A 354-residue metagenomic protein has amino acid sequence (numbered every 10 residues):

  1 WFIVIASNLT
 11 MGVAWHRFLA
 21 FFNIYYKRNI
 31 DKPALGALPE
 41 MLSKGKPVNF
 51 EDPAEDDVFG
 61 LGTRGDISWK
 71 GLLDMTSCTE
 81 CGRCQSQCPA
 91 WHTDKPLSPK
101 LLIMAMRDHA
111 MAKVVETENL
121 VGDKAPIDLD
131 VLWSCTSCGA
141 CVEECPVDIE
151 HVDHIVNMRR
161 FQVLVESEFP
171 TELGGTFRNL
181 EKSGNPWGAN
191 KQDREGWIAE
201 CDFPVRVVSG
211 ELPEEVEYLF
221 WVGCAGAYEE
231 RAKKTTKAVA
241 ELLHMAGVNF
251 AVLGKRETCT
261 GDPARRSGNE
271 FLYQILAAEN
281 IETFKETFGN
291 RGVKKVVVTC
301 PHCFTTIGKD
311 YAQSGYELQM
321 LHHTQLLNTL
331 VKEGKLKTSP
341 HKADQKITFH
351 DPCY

Functional and structural regions predicted by a protein language model:
W1-E55, G60-L61: Membrane-embedded alpha-helical bundles of multi-pass integral membrane proteins
K32, V239-L243, Q313-Q319: A short alpha->loop->secondary-structure connector
A37-K70, M104-A125, K346: Short, charged low-complexity linear segments at domain edges
D66-M75, L97-I103, A110-T306, D310-Y311 (+1 more regions): Iron-sulfur-cluster electron-transfer modules
C78-C84, C88, C141, C145: The canonical Cys-X-X-Cys-His
V222, C300, H322-T324, D351: Short, structured patches in soluble enzyme cores that scaffold and shape functional sites
S314-A343: Short, flexible loop segments at boundaries between secondary-structure elements
A343-Y354: Glycine/tryptophan-enriched, flexible segments
